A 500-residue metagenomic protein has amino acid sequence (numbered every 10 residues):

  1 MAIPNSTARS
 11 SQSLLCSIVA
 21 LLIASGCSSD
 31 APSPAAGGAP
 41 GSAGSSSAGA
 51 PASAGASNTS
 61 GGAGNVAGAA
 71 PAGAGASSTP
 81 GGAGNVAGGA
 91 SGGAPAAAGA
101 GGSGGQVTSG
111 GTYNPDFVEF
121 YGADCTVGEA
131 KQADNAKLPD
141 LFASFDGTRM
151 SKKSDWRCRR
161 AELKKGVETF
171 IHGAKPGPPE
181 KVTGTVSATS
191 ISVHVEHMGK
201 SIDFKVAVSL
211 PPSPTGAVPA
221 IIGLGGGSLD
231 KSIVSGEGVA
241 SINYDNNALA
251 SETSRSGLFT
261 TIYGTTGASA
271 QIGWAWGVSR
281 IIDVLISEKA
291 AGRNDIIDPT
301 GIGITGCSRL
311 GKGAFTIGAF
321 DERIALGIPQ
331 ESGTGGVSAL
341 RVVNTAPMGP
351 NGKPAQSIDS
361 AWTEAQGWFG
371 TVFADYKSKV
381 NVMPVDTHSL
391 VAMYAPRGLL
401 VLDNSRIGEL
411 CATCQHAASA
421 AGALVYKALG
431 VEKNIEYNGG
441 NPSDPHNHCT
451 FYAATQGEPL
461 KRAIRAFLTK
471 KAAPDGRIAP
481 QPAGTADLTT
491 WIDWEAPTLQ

Functional and structural regions predicted by a protein language model:
M1-S17: Bacterial N-terminal signal peptides that target proteins for export
S6, S17, L21-G110: Ser/Thr-rich, Pro/Gly/Ala-heavy low-complexity intrinsically disordered linkers and tails of secreted extracellular
V107-K205, L210-G216, A395-Q500: Alpha/beta-hydrolase-fold serine-hydrolase catalytic core, especially in secreted/extracellular enzymes
G216-I221, G236-S241, P299-G301, E322-L326 (+2 more regions): Loop/turn elements at helix/coil->beta-strand transitions in domains of secreted/extracellular proteins
I222-I296, T300, G333-V343: Cap/lid segment of the alpha/beta-hydrolase catalytic domain
L229, L249-S251, G311-A314, T334-A339 (+5 more regions): Flexible loop/turn segments at secondary-structure boundaries
I281-P350, T371-A374, K379-V380: Primarily recognizes the serine-hydrolase "nucleophile elbow" in alpha/beta-hydrolase and SGNH/GDSL folds
L326-L390, C411-S419, V425-E432: Mobile cap/lid helix-loop segments that gate and shape the active-site cleft of serine hydrolases
